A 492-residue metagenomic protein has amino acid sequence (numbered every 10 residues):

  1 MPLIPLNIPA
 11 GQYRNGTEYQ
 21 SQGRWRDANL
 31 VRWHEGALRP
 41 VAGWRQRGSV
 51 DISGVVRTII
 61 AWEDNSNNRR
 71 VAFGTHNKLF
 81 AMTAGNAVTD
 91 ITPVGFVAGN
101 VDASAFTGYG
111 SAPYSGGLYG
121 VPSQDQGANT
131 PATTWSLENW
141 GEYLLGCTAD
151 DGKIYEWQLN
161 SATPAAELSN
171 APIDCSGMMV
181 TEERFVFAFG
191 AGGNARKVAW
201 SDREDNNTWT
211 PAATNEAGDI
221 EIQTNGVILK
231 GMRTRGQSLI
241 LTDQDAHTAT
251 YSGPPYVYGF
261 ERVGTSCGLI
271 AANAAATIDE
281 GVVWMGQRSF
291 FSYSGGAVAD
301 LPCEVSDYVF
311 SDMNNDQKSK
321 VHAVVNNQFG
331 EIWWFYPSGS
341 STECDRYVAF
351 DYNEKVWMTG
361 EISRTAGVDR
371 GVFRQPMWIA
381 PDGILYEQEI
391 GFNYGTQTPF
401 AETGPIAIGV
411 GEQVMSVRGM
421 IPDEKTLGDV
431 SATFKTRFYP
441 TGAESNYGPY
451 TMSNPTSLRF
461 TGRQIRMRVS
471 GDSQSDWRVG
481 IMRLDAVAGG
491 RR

Functional and structural regions predicted by a protein language model:
M1-I91, S104-A105, Y109-P122, Q126-N129 (+3 more regions): Beta-sheet repeat architectures centered on beta-propellers
G43-V56, G117-T130, S161-V321, M358: Beta-propeller and closely related beta-pinwheel folds
N67-N68, G141, E183, R235: Conserved loop/turn motif of beta-propeller repeat scaffolds
A72-T75, G146-A149, A188-G192, I240-T242 (+2 more regions): Conserved beta-strand positions in repeat-built beta-propeller and related beta-rich domains
L79-F80, G152-I154, A195, A246 (+2 more regions): Structural signal for beta-propeller blades
A98-V101: Autoprocessing Asn-cyclization modules and mimics
Y109, G116, D150-D151, Q158-S161 (+3 more regions): Acidic/polar residues in short coil/turn loops that connect beta-strands within repeat-based beta-sheet scaffolds
W140-A166: Hydrophobic or amphipathic alpha-helical targeting/insertion segments
